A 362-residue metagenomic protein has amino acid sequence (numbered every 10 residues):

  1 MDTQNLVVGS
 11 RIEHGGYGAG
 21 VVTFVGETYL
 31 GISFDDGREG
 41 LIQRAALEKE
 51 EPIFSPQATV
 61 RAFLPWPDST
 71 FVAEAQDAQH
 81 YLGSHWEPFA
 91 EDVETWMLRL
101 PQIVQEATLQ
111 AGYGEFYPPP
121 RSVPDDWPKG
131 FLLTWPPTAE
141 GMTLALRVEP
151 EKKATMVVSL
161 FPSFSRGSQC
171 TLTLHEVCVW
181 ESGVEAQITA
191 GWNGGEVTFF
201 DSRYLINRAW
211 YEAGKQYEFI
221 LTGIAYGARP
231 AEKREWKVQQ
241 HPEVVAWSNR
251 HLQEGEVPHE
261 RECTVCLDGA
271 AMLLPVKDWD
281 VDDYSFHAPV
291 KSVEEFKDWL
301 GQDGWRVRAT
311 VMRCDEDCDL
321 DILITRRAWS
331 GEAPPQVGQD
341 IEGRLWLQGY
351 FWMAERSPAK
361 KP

Functional and structural regions predicted by a protein language model:
N5-L6, P335-Q339: Short, well-ordered loop/turn sites that connect or cap secondary structure elements
V7-R11, G15-K49: Basic/aromatic-rich interaction segments and small domains that mediate binding to polyanionic partners
R11-A19, K277-P289, Q339: Short coil-to-beta-strand transition motifs
G16-G20, Q339-M353: Short, charged beta-turn/beta-strand-edge "cap" motif at the junction between a beta-strand and an adjacent loop
R38-L64, V337, E342, W346-L347: Intrinsically disordered, low-complexity, charged/polar segments
A58-G114: N-terminal alpha-helical "arm" segments
Q105-W279, D283: Long, hydrophobic alpha/beta structural blocks
S292-D321: OB-fold (S1/OB) nucleic-acid-binding surfaces
